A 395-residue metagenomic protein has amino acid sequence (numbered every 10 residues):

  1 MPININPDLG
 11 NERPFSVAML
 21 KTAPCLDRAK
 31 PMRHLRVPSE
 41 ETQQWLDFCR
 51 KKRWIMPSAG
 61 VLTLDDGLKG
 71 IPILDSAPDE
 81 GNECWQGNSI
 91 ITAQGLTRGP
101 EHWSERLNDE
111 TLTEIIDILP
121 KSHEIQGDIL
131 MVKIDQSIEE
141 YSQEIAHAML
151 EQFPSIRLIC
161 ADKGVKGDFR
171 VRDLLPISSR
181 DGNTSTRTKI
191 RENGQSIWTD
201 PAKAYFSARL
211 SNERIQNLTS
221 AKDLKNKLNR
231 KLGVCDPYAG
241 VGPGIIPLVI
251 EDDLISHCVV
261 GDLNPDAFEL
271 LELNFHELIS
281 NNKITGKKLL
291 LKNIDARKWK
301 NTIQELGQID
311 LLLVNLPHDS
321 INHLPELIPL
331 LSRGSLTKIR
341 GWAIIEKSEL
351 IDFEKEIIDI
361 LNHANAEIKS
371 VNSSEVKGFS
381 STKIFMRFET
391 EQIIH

Functional and structural regions predicted by a protein language model:
M1-H395: SAM-dependent transferase fold signal centered on methyltransferase-like domains, encompassing both Class I
